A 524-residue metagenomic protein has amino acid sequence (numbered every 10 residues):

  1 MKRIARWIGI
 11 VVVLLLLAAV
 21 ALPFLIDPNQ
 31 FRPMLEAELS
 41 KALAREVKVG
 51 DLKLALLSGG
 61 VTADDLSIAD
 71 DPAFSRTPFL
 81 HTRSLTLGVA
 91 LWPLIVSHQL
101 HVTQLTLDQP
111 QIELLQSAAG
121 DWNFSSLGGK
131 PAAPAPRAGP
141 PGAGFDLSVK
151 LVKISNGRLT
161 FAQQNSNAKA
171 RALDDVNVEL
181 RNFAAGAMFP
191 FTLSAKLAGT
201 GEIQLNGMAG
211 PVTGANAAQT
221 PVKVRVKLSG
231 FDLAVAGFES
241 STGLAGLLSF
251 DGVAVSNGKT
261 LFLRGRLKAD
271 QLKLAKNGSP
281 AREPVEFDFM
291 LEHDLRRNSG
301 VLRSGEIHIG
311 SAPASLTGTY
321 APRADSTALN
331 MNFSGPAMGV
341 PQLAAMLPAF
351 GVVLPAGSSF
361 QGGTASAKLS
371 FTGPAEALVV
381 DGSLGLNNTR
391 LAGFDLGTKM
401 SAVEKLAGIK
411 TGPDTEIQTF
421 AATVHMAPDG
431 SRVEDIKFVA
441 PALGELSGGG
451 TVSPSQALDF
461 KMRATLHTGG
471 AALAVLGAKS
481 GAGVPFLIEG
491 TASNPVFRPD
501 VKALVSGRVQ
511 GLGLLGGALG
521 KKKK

Functional and structural regions predicted by a protein language model:
M1-A44, L519-K523: N-terminal type II signal-anchor transmembrane helix that functions as the membrane-insertion/stop-transfer segment
L17, A55, G59-S84, H101-S125 (+7 more regions): Small-residue helix/turn framework positions
K41-V47, P428-G430: Short secondary-structure junctions
R45-G50, I417: A short, amphipathic edge element
S84-L91: N-terminal post-signal-peptidase region of extra-cytosolic proteins
L127-F145: Intrinsically disordered, low-complexity linkers and terminal tails enriched in Pro/Gly and often acidic or mixed-charge
K130-P134, G412, G481, G517-K524: Low-complexity, charge- and small-residue-enriched intrinsically disordered regions
F497-K524: Gram-negative outer-membrane assembly/targeting C-terminal domains
